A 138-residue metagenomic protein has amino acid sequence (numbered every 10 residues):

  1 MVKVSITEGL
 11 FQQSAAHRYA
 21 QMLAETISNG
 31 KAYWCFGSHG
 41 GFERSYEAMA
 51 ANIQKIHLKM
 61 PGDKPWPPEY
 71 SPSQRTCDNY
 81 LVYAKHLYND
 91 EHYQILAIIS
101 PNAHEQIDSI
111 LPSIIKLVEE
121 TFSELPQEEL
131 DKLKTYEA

Functional and structural regions predicted by a protein language model:
M1-D78, L87-A138: Basic, Lys/Arg-enriched alpha-helical interface segments
L81-V82: Hydrophobic/aromatic beta-strand elements that line small-molecule binding cavities or substrate pockets in beta-rich
